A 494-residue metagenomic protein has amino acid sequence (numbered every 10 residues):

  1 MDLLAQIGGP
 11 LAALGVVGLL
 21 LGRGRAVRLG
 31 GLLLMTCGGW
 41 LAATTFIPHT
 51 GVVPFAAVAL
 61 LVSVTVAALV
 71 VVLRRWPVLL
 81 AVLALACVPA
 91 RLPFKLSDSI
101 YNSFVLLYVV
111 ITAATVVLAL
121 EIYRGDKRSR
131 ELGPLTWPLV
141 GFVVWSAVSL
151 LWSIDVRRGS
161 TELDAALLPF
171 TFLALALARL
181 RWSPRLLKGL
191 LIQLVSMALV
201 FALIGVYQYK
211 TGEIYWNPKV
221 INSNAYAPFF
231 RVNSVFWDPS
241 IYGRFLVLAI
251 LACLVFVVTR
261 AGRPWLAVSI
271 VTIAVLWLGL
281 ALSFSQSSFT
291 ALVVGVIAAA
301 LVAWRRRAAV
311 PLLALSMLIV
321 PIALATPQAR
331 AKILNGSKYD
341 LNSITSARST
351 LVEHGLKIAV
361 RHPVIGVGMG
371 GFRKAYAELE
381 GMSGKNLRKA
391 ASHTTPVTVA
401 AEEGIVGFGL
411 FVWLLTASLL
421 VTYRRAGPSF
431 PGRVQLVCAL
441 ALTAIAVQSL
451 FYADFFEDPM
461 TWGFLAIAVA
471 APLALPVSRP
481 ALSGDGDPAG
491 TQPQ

Functional and structural regions predicted by a protein language model:
D2-E121, V148-W152, I445-V447, G463: N-terminal signal-anchor transmembrane segment
D2-L19, M35-T44, S63-A68, T112-T115 (+9 more regions): Alpha-helical transmembrane segments of multi-pass inner-membrane proteins
L14-L21, L32-L41, G427-Q435, Y452 (+1 more regions): A juxtamembrane structural motif centered on a specific transmembrane helix
L33-L34, V72-A84, R130-V143, I154 (+1 more regions): Interfacial loop-to-transmembrane-helix boundary motif in multi-pass membrane proteins
A57-V58, L106-I111, P134-F142, V156-R179 (+2 more regions): Aromatic-anchored transmembrane helix interface
R91-D98, N222-V235, K385-T398: Juxtamembrane membrane-water interface segments that cap and precede transmembrane helices
A198, T272-A274, A390, T394 (+1 more regions): Loop-to-helix entry and N-terminal half of a specific, functionally important transmembrane alpha helix in multi-pass
Y215, R330, S337-E353, K357 (+3 more regions): Long extracytoplasmic/lumenal interhelical loops at the membrane interface of multi-pass membrane proteins
